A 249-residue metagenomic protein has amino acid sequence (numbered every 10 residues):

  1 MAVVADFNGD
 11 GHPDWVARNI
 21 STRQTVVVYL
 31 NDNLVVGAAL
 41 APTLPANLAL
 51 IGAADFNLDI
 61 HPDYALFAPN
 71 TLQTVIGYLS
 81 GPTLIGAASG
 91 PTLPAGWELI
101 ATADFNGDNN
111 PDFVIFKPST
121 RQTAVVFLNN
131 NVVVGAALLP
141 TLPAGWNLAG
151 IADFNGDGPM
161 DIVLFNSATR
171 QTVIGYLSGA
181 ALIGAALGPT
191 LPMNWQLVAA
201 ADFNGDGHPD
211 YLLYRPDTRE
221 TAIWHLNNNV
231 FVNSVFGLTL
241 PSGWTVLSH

Functional and structural regions predicted by a protein language model:
M1-H249: Trp/Gly-enriched beta-strand/coil motifs that build multi-repeat beta-propeller-like domains and related W-rich binding
